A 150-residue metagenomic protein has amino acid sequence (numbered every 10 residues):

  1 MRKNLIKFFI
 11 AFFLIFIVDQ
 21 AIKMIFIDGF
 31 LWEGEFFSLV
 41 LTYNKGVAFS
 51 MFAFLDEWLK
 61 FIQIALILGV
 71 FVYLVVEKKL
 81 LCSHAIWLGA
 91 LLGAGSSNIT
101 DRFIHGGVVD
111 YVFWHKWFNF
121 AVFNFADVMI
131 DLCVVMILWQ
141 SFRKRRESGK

Functional and structural regions predicted by a protein language model:
M1-K150: Alpha-helical transmembrane bundles and membrane-interface segments of multipass inner-membrane proteins
